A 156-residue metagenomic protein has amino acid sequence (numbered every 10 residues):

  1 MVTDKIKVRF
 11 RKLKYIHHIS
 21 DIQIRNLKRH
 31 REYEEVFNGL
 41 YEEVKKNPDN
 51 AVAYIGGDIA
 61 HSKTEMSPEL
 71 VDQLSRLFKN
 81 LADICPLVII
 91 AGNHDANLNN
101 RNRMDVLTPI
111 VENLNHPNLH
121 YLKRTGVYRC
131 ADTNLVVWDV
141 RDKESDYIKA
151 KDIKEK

Functional and structural regions predicted by a protein language model:
M1-L77, D83: N-terminal active-site segment of His-dependent metallophosphoesterases
E65-K156: His/Asp/Glu-rich metal-coordinating catalytic cores of metallo-dependent phosphodiesterases/hydrolases acting on
